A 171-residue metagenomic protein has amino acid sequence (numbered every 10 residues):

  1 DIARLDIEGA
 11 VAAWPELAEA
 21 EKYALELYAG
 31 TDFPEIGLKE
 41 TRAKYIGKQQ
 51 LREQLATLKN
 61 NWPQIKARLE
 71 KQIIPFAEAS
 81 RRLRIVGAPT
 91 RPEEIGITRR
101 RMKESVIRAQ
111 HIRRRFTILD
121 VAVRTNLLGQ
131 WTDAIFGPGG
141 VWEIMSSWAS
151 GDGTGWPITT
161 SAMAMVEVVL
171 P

Functional and structural regions predicted by a protein language model:
A3-T159: C-terminal charged capping/lid subdomain of soluble metabolic enzymes
M163-M165: Methionine residue identity
E167-L170: Short, intrinsically disordered C-terminal tails of secreted or membrane-associated proteins
